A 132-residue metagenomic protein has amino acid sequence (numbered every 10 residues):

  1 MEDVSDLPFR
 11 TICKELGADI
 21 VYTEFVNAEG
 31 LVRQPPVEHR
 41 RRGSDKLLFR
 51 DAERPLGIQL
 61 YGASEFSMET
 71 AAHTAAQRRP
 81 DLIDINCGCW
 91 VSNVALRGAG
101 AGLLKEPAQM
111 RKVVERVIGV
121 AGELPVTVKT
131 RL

Functional and structural regions predicted by a protein language model:
D3-R78: Glycine-rich, positively charged N-terminal anion/phosphate-binding segment
I20, L82, P125: Hydrophobic "anchor" residues on beta-strands that sit immediately upstream of conserved functional sites
T23, D81-V91: Non-cysteine beta-strand/loop elements that form the S-adenosyl-L-methionine
N27, G62, C89-V91, L132: Active-site-proximal loop/turn and secondary-structure-junction residues that shape catalytic pockets, frequently
R42-G57, G102-V128: Alpha-helix-loop-beta-strand connector modules within alpha/beta enzyme cores
G62-M68, P125-L132: Active-site glycine- and acidic-residue-rich loops that bind and position anionic ligands or nucleotide-like cofactors
R78-R79, A121: A structural signal for short coil/turn segments at secondary-structure junctions
V91-L104: Surface-exposed, active-site-proximal loop segments in enzymatic domains
